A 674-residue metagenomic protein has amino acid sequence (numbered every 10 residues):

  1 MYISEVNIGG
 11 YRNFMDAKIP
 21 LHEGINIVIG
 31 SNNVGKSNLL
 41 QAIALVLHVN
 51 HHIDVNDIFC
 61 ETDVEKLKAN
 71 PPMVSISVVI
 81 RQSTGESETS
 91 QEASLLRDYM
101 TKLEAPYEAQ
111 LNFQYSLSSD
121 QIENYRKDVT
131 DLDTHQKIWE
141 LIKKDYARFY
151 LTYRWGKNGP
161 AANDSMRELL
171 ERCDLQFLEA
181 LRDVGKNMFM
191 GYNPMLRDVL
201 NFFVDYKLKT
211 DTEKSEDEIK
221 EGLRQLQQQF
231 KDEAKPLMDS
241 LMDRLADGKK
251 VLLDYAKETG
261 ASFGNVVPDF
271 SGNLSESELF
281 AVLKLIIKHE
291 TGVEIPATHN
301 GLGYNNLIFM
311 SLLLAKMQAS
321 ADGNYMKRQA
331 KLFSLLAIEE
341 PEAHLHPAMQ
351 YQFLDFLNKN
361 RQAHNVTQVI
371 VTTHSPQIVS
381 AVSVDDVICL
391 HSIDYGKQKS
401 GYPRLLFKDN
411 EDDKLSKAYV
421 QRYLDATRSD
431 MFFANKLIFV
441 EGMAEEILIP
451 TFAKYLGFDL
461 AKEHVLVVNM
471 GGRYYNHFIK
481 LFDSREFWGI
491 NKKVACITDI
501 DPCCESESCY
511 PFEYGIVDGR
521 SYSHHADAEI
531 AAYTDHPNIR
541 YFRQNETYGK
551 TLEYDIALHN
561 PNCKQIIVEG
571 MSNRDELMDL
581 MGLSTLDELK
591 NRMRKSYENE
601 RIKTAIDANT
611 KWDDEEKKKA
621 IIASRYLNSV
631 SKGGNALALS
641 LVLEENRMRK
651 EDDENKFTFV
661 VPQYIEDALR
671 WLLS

Functional and structural regions predicted by a protein language model:
M1-E108, Y115: Nucleic acid-processing catalytic cores of prokaryotic defense/repair systems
M1-H48, E278-A281, L285-T427, V642-S674: Switch/communication elements of ASCE P-loop NTPase nucleotide-binding domains
D54-A69, T84-D217, R224, E411-D412 (+1 more regions): Glycine-rich phosphate-binding loops of NTPases
L67-P71, L103-P106, E168-E171, L302 (+5 more regions): Conserved catalytic network of the ASCE P-loop NTPase/AAA+ motor domain
G85-S90, Q121-Y125, G185-F189, I378-V382 (+4 more regions): Switch/connector loops and helix/strand junctions flanking conserved nucleotide-binding motifs in nucleotide-processing
V184-I338, E505: Extended helical coiled-coil dimerization/tether regions that scaffold and oligomerize large DNA-maintenance assemblies
K359, H364, Q377-A495: RecA-like P-loop NTPase motor core
D499-I621: Activity-critical C-terminal alpha-helical subdomain
